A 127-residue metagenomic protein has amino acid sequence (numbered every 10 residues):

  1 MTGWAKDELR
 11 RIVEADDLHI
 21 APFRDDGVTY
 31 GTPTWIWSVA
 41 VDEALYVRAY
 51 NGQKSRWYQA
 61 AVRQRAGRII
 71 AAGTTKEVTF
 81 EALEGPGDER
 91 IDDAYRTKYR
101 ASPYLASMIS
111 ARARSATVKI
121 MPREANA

Functional and structural regions predicted by a protein language model:
M1-H19: Extreme N-terminal tail/first-helix region
W4, W35-W37, W57: Tryptophan-centered motif/residue detector
D7, P22-V28, P103-M108: Short helix-to-loop capping/linker segments positioned immediately adjacent to catalytic or ligand/cofactor-binding
E8-R10, Y46-Q59: Covalent nucleotidyltransferase core used to form phosphodiester bonds in nucleic acids
I12, V28-Y30, A61, S110: A generic structural micro-feature
A15-Y50, T79: Short beta-strand segments
G52-R123: Short, structured beta-strand-loop surface elements
A125-A127: Short helix-loop capping/hinge motifs at secondary-structure junctions, enriched in acidic/polar residues
